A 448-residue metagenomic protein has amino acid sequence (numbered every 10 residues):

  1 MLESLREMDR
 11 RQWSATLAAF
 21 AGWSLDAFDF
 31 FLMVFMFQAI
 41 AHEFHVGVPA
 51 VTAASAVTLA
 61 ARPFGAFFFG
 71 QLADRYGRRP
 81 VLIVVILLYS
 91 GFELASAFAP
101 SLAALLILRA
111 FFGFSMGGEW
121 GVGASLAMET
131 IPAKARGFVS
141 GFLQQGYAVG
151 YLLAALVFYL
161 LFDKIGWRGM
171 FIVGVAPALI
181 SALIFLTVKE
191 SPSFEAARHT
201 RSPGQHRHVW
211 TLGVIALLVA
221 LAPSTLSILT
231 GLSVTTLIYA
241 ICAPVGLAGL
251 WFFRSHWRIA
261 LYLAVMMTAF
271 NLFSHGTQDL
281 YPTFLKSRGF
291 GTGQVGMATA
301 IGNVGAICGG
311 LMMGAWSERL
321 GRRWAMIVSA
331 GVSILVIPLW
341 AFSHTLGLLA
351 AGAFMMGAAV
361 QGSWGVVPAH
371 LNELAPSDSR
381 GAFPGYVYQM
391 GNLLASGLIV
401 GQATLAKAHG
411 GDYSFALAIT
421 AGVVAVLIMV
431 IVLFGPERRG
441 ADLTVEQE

Functional and structural regions predicted by a protein language model:
M1-F30: Cytosolic juxtamembrane N-terminal segment immediately preceding the first transmembrane helix of multi-pass
M33-V34, G213-I307, A395-I399: Extracytoplasmic gate region of multi-pass secondary transporters
V34-F64, G293-Q294: Extracellular/periplasmic helix-loop-helix junction of adjacent transmembrane segments in MFS-like secondary
H45, G77, F98-A104, P132 (+2 more regions): Helix-breaking motifs and short loop linkers at transmembrane-helix boundaries and internal kinks in secondary membrane
A66-G77, G310-G321: Helix-to-loop junctions at the C-terminal end of transmembrane segments in multipass secondary transporters
P80-L94, W324-L339: Structural signature of the two symmetry-related core transmembrane helices
L108-Q145: Cytoplasmic helix-loop-helix junction between adjacent transmembrane helices in 12-TM secondary transporters
L143-L186, G204-H208, S224-T236: Helix-loop-helix hairpin linking two adjacent transmembrane segments in secondary transporters
